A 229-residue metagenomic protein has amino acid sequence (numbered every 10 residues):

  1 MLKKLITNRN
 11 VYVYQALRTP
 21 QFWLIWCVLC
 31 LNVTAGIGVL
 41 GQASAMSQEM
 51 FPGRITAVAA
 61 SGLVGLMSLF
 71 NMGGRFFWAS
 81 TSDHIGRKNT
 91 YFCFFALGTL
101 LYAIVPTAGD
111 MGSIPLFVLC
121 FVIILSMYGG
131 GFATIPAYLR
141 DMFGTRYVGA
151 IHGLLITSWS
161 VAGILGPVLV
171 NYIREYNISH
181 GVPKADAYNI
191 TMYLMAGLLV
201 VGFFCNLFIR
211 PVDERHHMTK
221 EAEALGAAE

Functional and structural regions predicted by a protein language model:
Y12-A79, G163-N171, E175: Extracytoplasmic gate region of multi-pass secondary transporters
C30, I114-G130: Hydrophobic core of transmembrane alpha-helices in multi-pass small-molecule transporters, especially MFS/SLC-type
A43, G129-F143: Intracellular juxtamembrane helix-capping segments at the cytosolic ends of symmetry-related transmembrane helices
L69, M142-I178: A late C-terminal transmembrane helix in Major Facilitator Superfamily
D83-F95: Cytoplasmic membrane-interface "Motif A"-like loop-to-helix N-cap segments of 12-TM Major Facilitator Superfamily
A96-D110: C-terminal ends and interior cores of transmembrane alpha-helices in multi-pass membrane transporters/permeases
Y172-G197: A membrane-interface helix-boundary motif in multi-pass transporters
Y193-E229: Multi-pass alpha-helical transporter architecture, strongest for 12-TM Major Facilitator/SLC carriers used
